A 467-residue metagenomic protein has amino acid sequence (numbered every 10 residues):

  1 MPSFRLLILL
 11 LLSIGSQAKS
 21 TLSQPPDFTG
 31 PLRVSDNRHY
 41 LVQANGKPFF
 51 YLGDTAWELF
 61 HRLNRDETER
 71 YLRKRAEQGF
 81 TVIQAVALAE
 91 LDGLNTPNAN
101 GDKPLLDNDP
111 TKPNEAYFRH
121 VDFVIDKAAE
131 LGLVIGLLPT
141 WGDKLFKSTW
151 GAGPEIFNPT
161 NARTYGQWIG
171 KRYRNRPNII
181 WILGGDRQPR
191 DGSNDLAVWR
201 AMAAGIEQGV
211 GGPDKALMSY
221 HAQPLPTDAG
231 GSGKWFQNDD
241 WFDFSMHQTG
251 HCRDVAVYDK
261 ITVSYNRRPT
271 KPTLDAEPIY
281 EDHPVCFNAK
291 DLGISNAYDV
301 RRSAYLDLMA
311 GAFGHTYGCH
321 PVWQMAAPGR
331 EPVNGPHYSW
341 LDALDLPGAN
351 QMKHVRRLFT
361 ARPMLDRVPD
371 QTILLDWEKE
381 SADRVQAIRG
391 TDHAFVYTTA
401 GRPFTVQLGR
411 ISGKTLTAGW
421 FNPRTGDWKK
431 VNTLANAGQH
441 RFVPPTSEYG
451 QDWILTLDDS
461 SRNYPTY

Functional and structural regions predicted by a protein language model:
P2-L9: Sec-dependent signal peptide recognition, specifically the positively charged N-region followed immediately by
L10-A18: Hydrophobic h-region of N-terminal signal peptides that target proteins for export in Gram-negative bacteria
L22-Q24, P272, E281-H283, N296-N432 (+1 more regions): Aromatic- and carboxylate-lined catalytic core of secreted/periplasmic carbohydrate-active enzymes
P26-A256: Active-site mouth of glycoside hydrolases
F80, L133, K271, A312-F313: Short glycine/serine/threonine/alanine-rich loop segments
L138, H221, A276, Y317-G318: Generic beta-sheet signal
Q188, L225, A229, F242-F244 (+1 more regions): Active-site clefts of carbohydrate-active enzymes
